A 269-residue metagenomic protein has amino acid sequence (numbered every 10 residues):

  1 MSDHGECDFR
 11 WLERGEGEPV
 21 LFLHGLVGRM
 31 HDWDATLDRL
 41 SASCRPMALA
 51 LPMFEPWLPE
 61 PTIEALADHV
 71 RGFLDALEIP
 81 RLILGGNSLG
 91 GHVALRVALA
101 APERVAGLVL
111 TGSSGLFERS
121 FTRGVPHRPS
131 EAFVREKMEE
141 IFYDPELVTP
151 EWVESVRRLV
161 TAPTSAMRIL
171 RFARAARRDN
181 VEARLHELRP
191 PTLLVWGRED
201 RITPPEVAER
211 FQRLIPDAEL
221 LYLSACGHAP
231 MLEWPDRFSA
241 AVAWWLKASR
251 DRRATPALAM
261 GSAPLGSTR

Functional and structural regions predicted by a protein language model:
H4-C7, L12, A35-D38, C44-G85 (+2 more regions): Active-site loop/oxyanion-hole signature of alpha/beta-hydrolase fold enzymes
G17, G25-G28, S88: Active-site glycine-rich loops that stabilize anionic/oxyanionic intermediates across multiple enzyme folds
L23-G25, W196: The conserved beta1-alpha1 loop
L26-L37: The serine-hydrolase catalytic nucleophile loop
P80-F117: Conserved hydrolase catalytic core segment
R128-P190: Conserved alpha/beta-hydrolase catalytic His-Asp/Glu region
R174-R213, Y222: Conserved serine/cysteine hydrolase catalytic core
C226-S239: Catalytic histidine-centered segment of alpha/beta-hydrolase-like enzymes
